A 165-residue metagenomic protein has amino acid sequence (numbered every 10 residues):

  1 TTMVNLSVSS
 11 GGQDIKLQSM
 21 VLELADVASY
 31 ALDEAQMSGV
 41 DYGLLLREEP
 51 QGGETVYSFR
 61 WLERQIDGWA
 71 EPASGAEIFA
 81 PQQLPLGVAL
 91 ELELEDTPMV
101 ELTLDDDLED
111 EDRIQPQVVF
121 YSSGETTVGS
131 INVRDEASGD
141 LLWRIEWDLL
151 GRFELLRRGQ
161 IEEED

Functional and structural regions predicted by a protein language model:
M3-E23, Y30-D33, M37, E48-D165: N-terminal helix-rich module
D41-L46: Short, hydrophobic-rich beta-strand element in sensory/regulatory alpha-beta domains
